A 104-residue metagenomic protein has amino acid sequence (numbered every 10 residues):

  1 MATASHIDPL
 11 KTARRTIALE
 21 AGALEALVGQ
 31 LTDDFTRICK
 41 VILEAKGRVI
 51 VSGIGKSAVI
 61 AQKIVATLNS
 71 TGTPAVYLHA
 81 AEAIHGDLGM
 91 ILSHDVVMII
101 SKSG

Functional and structural regions predicted by a protein language model:
M1-S103: Conserved N-terminal alpha-helical segment that immediately precedes and caps sugar-phosphate-binding
